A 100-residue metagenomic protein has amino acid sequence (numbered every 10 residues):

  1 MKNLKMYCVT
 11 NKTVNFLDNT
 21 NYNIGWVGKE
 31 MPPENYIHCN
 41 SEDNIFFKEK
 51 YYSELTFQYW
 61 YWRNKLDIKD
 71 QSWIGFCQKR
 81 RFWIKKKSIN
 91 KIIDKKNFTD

Functional and structural regions predicted by a protein language model:
M1-D100: ER/Golgi luminal nucleotide-sugar-dependent glycosyltransferases, focusing on the catalytic module
